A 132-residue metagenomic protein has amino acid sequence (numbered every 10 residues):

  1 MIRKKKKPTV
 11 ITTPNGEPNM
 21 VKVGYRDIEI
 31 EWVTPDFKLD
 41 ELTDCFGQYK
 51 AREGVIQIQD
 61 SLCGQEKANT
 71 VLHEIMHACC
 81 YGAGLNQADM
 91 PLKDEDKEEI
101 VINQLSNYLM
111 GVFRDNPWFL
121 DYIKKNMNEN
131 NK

Functional and structural regions predicted by a protein language model:
M1-E66, G82-K132: Metalloprotease/metallohydrolase-associated module, dominated by Zn2+-dependent proteases
N69-Y81: Active-site recognition of the HExxH zinc-binding catalytic motif
